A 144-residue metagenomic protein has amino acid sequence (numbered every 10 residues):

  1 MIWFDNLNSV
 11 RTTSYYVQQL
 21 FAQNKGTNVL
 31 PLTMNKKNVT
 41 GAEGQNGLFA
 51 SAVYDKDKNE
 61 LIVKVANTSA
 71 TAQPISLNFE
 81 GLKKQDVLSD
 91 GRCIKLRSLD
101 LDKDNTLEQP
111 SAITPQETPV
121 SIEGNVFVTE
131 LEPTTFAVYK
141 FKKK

Functional and structural regions predicted by a protein language model:
M1, A70-Q73, D100-K103: Flexible loop/turn segments at secondary-structure boundaries
M1-A50: Aromatic/acidic polysaccharide-binding cleft in carbohydrate-active enzymes
F4, L20-T27, N67-T71, K84 (+1 more regions): Short, well-ordered loop/turn and helix-capping segments at boundaries between secondary-structure elements and domains
Q18, V63, T134: Conserved, mostly hydrophobic/aromatic
L32-K37, D57, T71, Q116-F127: Ser/Thr- and Asn-enriched, surface-exposed coil loops between beta-strands
Q45-V87, C93-L96, A137: Carbohydrate-binding surface patches
Q85-L131: Acidic, Ser/Thr/Pro-rich beta/coil linker or hinge segments at domain junctions
T129-F141: Short Pro-Gly-centered flexible turn/kink motifs
